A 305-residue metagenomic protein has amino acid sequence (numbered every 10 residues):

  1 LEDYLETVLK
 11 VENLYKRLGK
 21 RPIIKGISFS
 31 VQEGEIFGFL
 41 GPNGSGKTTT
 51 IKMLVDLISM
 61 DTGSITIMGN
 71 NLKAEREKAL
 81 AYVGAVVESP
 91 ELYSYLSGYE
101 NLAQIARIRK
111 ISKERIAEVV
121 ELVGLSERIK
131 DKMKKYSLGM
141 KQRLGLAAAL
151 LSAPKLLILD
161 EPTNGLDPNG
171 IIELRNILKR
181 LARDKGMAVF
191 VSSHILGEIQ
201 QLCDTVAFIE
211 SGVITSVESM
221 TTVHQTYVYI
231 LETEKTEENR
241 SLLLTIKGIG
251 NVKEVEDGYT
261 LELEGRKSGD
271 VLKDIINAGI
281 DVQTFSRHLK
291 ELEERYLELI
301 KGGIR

Functional and structural regions predicted by a protein language model:
L1-Y15, G302-R305: ABC-family P-loop ATPase nucleotide-binding domain
L9, K16-V191, L196-E210, I214-S216: ABC transporter nucleotide-binding domains
D56-S59, T222-Q225, V252-E254: Short, flexible turn/loop "capping" segments at secondary-structure junctions
I105-K110, T222-H224, L231, I246: Alpha-helix C-terminal capping segments
V213-E234: Conserved beta-strand-loop-alpha-helix hinge in the C-terminal portion of ABC ATPase nucleotide-binding domains
V228-R305: Short, charged/small-residue-rich alpha-helical element at the C-terminal edge of ABC transporter nucleotide-binding
